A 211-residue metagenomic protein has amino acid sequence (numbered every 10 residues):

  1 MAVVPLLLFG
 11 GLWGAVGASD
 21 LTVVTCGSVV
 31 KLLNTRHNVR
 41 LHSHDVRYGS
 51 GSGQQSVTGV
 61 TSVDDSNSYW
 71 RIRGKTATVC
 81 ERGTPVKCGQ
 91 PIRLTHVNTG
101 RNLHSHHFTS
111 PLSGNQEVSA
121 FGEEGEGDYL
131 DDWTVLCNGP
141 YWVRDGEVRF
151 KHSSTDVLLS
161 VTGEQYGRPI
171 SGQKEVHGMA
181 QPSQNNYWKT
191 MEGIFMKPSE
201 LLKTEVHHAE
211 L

Functional and structural regions predicted by a protein language model:
A2-L211: Lectin-like carbohydrate-binding module/patch detector with strong preference for beta-trefoil
